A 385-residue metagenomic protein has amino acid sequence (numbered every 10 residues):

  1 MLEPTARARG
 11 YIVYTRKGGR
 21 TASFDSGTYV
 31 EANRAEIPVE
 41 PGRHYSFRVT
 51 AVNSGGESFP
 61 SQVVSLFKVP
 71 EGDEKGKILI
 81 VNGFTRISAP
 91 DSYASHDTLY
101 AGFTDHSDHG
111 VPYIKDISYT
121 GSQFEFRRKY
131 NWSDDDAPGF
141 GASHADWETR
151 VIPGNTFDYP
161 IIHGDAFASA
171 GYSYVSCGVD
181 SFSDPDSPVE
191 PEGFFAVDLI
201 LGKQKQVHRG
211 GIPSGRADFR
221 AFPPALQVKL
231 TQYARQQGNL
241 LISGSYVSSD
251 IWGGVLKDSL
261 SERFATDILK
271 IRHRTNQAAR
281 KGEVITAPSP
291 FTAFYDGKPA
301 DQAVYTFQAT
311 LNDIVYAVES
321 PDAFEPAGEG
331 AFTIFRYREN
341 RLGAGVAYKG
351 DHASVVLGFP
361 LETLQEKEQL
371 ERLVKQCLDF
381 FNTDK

Functional and structural regions predicted by a protein language model:
M1-P4: Aromatic/hydrophobic beta-strand junction motif of beta-rich domains
A6-G42: Recognizes extended acidic, P/S/T-rich segments that occur within or adjacent to Ig-like beta-sandwich modules
I37-G55: Beta-strand-rich modules
S54-G56, P60-F195, D379-K385: Aromatic-Pro/Gly-enriched surface loop or interdomain linker that acts as a lid/target-recognition segment
E71-I87, D91-D105, P188-V255, H352-V355 (+1 more regions): Short alpha-beta junction capping motif
Q204-I314, L373: A glycine-rich, often tryptophan-bearing local segment used as a flexible ligand/cofactor-contacting loop or short
T275-E366: Catalytic beta-strand/loop cores that center a nucleophilic Ser/Cys/Thr and support acyl-enzyme chemistry
F359-K385: A recurrent domain-boundary module in secreted/ectodomain proteins
